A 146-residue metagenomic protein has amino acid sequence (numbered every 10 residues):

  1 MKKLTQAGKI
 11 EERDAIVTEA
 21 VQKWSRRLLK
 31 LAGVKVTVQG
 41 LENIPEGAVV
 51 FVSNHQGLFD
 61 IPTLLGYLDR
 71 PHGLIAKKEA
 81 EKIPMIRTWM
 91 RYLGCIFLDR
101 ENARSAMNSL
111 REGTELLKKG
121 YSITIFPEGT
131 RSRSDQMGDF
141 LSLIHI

Functional and structural regions predicted by a protein language model:
M1-V49: Membrane-anchoring hydrophobic helices of lipid-metabolizing enzymes
K30-H145: Soluble catalytic domains of membrane acyltransferases
